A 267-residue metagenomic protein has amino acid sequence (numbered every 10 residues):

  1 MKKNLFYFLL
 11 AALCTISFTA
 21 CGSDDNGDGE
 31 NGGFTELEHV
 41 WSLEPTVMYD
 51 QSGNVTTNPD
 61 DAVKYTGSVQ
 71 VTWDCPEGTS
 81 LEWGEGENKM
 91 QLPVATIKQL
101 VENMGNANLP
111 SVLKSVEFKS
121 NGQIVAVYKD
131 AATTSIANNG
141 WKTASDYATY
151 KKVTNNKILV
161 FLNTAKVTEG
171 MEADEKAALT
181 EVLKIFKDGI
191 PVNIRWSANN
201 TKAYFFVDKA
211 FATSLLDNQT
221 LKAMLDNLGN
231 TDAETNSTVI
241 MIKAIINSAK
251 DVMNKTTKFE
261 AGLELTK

Functional and structural regions predicted by a protein language model:
K2-E44, T257-K267: Bacterial Sec-dependent N-terminal signal peptides
G27, S42, C75, L81-W83 (+3 more regions): Mature soluble binding/inhibitory domains
G33-V69, W73, E77-L81, E85 (+1 more regions): Tryptophan-anchored aromatic micro-motifs
E44-A62, Y204-L225: Short, solvent-exposed beta-strand-terminating loops
N54, T133-A137, M171-L183, A223-I240 (+1 more regions): Flexible, solvent-exposed loop segments that connect beta-strands
T66, Q70-G105, A223-A249: Glycine- and small hydrophobic-rich membrane-insertion segments that are intrinsically disordered in solution
L81-L215, L221: Contiguous, well-ordered beta-strand patches that form the walls/edges of small beta-barrel/beta-sandwich domains
S145-Y150, N156-K157, T213-K267: Edge beta-strand at a domain terminus
